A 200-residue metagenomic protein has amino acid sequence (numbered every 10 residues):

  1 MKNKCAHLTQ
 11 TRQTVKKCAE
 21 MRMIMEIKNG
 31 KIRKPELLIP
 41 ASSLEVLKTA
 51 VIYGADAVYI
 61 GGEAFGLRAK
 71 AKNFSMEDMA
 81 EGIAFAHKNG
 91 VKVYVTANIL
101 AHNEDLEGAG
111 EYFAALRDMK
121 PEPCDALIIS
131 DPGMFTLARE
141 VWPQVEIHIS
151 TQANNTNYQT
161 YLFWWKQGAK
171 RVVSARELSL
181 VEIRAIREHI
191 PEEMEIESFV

Functional and structural regions predicted by a protein language model:
M1, M21-M23: Methionine residue identity
K4-L8, A19: Short hydrophobic alpha-helical segments enriched in small aliphatic residues
I24-V200: Non-catalytic helical/linker scaffolds that mediate oligomerization, partner binding, and domain coupling around large
